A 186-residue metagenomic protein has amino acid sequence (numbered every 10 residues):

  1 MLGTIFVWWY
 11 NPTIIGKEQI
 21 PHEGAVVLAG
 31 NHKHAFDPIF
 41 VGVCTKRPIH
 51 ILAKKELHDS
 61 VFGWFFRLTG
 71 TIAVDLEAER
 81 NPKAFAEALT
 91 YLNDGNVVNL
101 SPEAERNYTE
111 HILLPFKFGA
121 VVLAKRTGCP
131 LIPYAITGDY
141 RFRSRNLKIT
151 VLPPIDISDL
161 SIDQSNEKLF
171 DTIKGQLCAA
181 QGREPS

Functional and structural regions predicted by a protein language model:
L2, T69-D75, E103-R106: Short, basic, glycine/proline-bearing loop/turn elements
G3-G24: A short, well-structured juxtamembrane/interface segment
V7, H22-E79: Catalytic core of membrane glycerolipid acyltransferases/transacylases, capturing the structured, soluble-facing
W9-N11, P48, L68, G95 (+1 more regions): A generic structural signal for alpha->beta connector loops
I14-K17, D59, P82-F85: Structural motif corresponding to alpha-helix initiation and N-cap regions
E18, E79, T137: Residue-level "edge-of-site" marker
K83-S186: Non-catalytic C-terminal accessory region of glycerolipid acyltransferases and related lyso-lipid remodeling enzymes
